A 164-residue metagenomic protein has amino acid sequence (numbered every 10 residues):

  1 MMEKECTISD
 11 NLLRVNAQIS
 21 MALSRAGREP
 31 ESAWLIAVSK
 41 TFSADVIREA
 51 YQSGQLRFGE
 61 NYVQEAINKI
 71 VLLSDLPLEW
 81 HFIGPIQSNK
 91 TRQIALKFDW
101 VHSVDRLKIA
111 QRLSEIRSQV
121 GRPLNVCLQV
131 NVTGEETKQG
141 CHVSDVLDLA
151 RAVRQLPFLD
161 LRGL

Functional and structural regions predicted by a protein language model:
M2-G163: Conserved alpha/beta-domain cores
